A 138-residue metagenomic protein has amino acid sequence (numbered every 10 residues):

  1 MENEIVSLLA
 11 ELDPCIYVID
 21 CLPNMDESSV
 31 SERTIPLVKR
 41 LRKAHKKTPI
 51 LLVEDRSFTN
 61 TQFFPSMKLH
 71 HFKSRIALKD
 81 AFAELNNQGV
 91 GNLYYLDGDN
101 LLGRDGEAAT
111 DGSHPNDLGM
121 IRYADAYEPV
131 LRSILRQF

Functional and structural regions predicted by a protein language model:
N3-F138: Alpha-helical cap/lid subdomain in secreted, periplasmic, or secretory-pathway luminal O-acyl-processing enzymes
